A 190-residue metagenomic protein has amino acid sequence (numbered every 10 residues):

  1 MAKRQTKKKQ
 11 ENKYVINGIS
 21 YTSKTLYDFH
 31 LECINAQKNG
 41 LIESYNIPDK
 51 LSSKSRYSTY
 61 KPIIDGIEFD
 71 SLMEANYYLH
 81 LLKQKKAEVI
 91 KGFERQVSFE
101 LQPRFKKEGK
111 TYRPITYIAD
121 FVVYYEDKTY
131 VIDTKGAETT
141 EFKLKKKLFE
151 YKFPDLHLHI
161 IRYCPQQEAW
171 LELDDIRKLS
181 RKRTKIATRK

Functional and structural regions predicted by a protein language model:
M1-K190: Electrostatic, structured charged patches in enzyme active sites and in nucleic-acid/phosphate-binding
